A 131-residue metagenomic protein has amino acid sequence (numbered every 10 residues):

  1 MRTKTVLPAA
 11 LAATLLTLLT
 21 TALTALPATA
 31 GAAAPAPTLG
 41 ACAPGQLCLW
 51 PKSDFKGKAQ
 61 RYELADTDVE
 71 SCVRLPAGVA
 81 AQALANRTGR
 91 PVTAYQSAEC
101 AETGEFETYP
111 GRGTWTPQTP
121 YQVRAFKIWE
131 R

Functional and structural regions predicted by a protein language model:
R2-R131: Compact beta-sheet-dominated domain cores in extracellular/mature segments
